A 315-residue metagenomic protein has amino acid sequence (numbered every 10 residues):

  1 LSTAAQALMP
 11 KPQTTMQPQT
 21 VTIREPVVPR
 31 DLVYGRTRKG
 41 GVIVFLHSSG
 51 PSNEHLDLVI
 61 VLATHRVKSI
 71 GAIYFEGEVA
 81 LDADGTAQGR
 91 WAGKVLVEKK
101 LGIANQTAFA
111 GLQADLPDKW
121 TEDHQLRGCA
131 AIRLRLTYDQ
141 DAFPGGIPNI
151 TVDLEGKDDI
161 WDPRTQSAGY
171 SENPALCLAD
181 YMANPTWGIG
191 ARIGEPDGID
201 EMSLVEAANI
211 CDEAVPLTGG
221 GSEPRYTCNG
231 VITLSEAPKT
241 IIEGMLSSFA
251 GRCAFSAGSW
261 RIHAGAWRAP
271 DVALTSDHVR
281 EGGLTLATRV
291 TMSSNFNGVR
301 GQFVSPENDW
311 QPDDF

Functional and structural regions predicted by a protein language model:
S2-S247, S256, D309: Polar, S/T/G-rich
Q13-Q17, R268, N295: Surface-exposed fibrous attachment elements
H65-S69, S276-F315: Acidic, small/polar-enriched beta strand-loop surface segments
A72, A250-A254, S259-R261, R300: Beta-sheet entry/capping signal
Y74, D153, H263, Q302-V304: Residues in well-ordered beta-strands of folded domains
E78, G265-W267, P306: Solvent-exposed coil/turn segments that connect beta secondary-structure elements in extracytoplasmic/periplasmic
A83, A254, H263, D271-V272 (+1 more regions): Short helix/loop capping segments that flank catalytic or ligand/cofactor-binding pockets
W267-D277: Short, charged/polar, Gly/Pro-enriched secondary-structure boundary elements
